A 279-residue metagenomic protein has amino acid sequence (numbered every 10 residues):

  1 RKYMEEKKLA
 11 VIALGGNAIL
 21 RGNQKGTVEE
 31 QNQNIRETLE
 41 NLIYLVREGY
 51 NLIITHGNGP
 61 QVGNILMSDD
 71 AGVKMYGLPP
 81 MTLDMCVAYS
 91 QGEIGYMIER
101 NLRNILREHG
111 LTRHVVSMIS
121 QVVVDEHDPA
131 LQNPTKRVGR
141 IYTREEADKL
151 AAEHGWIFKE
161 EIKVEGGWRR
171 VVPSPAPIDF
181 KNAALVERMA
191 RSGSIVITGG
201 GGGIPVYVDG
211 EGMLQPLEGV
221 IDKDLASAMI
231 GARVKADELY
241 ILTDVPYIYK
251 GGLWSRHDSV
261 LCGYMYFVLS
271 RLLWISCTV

Functional and structural regions predicted by a protein language model:
Y3-I53, I65-A71, R188-R191: N-terminal glycine-/serine-/threonine-rich phosphate-binding loop
V11-A13, N51-N64, T112-I119, V196-G199 (+1 more regions): Short beta-strand segments at enzyme active-site cores
G15-N17, K25, N58-P60, M67 (+3 more regions): Short, ordered loop/turn segments at secondary-structure junctions
G16-K25, I162-R169, Y264-L269: Gly-rich Lys/Arg/Thr-decorated short loops/hinges at beta-loop-alpha junctions or inter-strand turns that position
G22-Q24, G63-S68, H127-N133, V208-E211 (+1 more regions): Short acidic, glycine/serine/threonine-rich loops at helix termini
V28-Q31, M67-P79, Q132-R140, E211-G219: A glycine- and small-aliphatic-rich helix-loop capping segment at beta-alpha/alpha-beta transitions that lines
Q33-I43, T82-H109, P173-A190, V196-P205 (+3 more regions): Polyanion-binding loop/helix "lid" in catalytic or ligand-binding cores
G72-V196: Ligand-binding beta-strand-loop-alpha-helix segment within the catalytic cores of soluble metabolic enzymes
